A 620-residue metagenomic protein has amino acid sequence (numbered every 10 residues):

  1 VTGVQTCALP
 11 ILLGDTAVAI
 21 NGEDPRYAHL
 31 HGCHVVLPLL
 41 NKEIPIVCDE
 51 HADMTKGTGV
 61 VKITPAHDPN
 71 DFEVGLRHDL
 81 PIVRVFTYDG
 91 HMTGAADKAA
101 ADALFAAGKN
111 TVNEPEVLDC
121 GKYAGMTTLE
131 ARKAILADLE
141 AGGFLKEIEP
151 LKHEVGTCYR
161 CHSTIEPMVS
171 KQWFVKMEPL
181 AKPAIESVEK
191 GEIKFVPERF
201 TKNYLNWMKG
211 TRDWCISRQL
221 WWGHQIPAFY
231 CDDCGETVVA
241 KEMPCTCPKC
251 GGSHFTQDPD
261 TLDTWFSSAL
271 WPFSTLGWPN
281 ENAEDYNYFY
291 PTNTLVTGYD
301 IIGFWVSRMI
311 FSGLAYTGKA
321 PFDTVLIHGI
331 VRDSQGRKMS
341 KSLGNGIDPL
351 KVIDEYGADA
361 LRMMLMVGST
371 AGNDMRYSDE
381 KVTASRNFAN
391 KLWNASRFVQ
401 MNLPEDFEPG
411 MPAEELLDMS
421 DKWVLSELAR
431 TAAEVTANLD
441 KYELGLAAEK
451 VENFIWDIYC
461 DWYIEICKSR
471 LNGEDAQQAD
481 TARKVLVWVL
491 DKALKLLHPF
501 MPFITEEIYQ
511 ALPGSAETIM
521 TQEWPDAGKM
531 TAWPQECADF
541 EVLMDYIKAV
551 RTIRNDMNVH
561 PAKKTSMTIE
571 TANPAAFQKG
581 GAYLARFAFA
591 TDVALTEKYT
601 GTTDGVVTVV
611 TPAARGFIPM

Functional and structural regions predicted by a protein language model:
V1, C33-P38, G156-R160, F229 (+1 more regions): Short acidic-hydrophobic surface loop/beta-edge motif
V1, I11, K56-D233, I301 (+5 more regions): Residue patterns forming the tRNA-binding/recognition surfaces of aminoacyl-tRNA synthetases and related DALR
V1-T6, P10-A95, A99, P183-S217 (+5 more regions): NTP-handling and nucleic-acid-processing catalytic cores
V4, P10-I20, C158-R160, T164-E166 (+5 more regions): Conserved phosphate/anionic-ligand binding catalytic regions in large, soluble enzymes, centered on
P69, V296-F304, K484, P499: Short, conserved micro-motifs enriched in small and acidic residues
N206, G210-F266, L270, A315-A358 (+2 more regions): Feature 926 captures the class I aminoacyl-tRNA synthetase adenylation module centered on the KMSKS loop
Y286-L295, T481: Short, conserved non-catalytic motifs in the polymerase core
S307-A315: Short Ser/Thr-interspersed hydrophobic loop/turn segments at strand-loop and sheet-helix junctions that line or gate
